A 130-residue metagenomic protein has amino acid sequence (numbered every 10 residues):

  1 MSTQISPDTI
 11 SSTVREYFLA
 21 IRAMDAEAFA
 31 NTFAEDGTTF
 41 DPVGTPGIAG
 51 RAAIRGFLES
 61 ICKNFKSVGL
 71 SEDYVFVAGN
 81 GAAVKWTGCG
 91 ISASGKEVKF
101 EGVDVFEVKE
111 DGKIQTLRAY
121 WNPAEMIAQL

Functional and structural regions predicted by a protein language model:
M1-E35, L130: Short, low-complexity N-terminal intrinsically disordered segments enriched in polar/charged residues
S2-T9, R55-L130: A beta-strand edge to alpha-helix "cap/lid" segment located at domain peripheries
R15, N31, A52-E59: Internal, well-ordered alpha-helical scaffold/interface segments that support domain packing or protein-protein contacts
E16-L19, G44, T116: Short, flexible active-site loop motifs that bind/organize anionic cofactors or intermediates
D36, P46-G56, V77: Short beta-edge strand/loop motif at the mouth of beta-sheet-based domains
G37-T38, G90: Short beta-strand segments in beta-sandwich/barrel cores
T38-I48, S60-N64: A short gly/proline-enriched turn/hairpin at secondary-structure junctions
